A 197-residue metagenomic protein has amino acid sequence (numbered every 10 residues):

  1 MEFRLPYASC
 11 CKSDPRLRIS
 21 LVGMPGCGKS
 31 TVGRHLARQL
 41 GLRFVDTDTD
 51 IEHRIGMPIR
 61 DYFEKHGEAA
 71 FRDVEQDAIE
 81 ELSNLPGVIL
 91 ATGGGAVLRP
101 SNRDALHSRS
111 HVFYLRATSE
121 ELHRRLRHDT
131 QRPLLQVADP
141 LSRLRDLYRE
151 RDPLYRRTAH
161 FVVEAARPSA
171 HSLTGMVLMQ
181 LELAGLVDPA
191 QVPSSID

Functional and structural regions predicted by a protein language model:
E2-D14, H35, Q39, R149-D197: NTP-dependent small-molecule kinase module
L21: Hydrophobic anchor at the beta1->P-loop junction of P-loop NTPases
M24: P-loop (Walker A) phosphate-binding loop of NTP-binding proteins
K29: Conserved lysine of the Walker
V32: Hydrophobic positions on the alpha1 helix immediately C-terminal to the Walker A/P-loop
D46-H107, Q131-R132, R145, L154: ATP-dependent small-molecule kinase phosphotransfer cores that center on conserved nucleotide phosphate-binding segments
G94-A96, T118-E120, P168: Short glycine-rich anion-binding loops that position phosphate/pyrophosphate groups of nucleotides and phosphorylated
S108-P153: A glycine- and Lys/Arg-enriched "phosphate-lid" helix/loop adjacent to the NTP-binding pocket of small-molecule kinases
